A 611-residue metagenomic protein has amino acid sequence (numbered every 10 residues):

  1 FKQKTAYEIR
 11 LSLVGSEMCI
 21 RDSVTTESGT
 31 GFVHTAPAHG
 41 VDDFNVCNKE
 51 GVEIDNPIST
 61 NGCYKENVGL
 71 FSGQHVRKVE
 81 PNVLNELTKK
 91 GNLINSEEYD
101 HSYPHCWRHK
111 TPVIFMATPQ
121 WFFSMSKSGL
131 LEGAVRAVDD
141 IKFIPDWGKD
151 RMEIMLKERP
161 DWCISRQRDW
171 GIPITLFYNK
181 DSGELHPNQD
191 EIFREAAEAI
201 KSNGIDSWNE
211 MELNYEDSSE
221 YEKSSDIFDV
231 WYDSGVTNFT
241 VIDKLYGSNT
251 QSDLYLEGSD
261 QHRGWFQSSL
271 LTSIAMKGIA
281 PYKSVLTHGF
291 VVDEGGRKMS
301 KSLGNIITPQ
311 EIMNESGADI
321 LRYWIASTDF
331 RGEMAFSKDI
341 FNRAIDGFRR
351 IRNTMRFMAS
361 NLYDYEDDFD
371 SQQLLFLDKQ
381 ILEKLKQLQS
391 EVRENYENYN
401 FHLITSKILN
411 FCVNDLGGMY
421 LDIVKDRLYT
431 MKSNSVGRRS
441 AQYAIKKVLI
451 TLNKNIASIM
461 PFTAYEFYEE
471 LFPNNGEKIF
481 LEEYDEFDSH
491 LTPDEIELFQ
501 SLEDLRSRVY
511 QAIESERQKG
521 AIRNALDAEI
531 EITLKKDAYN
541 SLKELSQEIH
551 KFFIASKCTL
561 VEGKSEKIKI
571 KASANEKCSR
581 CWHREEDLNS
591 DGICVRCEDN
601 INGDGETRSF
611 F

Functional and structural regions predicted by a protein language model:
Q3-I20: Short, small-residue-biased leader/transition segments that mark boundaries at the very start of proteins
E17, D22-E184, R297, L303-G347 (+5 more regions): Residue patterns forming the tRNA-binding/recognition surfaces of aminoacyl-tRNA synthetases and related DALR
E17, S23-T25, E50-G62, R168-W170 (+2 more regions): Alpha-helical recognition segments enriched in aromatics with Gly/Pro capping that present substrate-recognition
N67, F71-G73, G183, D527-N575: A broadly conserved sequence feature marking short terminus-proximal activation segments in nucleic acid-centric
Y103, L176, N575-C578, D591: Residues immediately within or flanking Cys/His clusters that coordinate Zn2+ in small zinc-binding modules
C106, N179, Y215, C578 (+1 more regions): Short cysteine-rich clusters marking metal-coordination/redox-active sites
Y178-K180, Y221, D364-S390, L421-A512 (+4 more regions): Acidic, turn-prone loop/beta-hairpin segments
E222, H583-N589, N602: Short functional micro-motifs and their immediate structural scaffolds
